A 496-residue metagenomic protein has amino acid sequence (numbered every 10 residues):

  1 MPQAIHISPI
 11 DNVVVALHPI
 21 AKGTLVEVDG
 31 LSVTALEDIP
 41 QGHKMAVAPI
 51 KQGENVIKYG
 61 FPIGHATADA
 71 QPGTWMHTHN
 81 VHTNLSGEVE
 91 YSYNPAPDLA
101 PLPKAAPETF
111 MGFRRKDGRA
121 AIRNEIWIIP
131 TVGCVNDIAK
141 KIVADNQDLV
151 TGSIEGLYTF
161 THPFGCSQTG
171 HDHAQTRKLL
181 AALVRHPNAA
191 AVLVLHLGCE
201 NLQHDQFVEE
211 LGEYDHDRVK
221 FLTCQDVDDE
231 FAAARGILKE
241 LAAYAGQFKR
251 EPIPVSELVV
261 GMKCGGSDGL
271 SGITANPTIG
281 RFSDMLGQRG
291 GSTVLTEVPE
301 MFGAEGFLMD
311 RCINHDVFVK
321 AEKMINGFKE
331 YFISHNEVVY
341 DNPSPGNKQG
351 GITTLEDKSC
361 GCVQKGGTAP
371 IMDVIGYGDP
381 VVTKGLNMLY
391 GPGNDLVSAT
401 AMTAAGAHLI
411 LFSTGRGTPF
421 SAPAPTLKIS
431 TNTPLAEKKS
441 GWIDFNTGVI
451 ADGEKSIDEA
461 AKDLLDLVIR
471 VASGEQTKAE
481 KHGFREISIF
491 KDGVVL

Functional and structural regions predicted by a protein language model:
M1-L409, R416-L496: Metallocofactor- and cofactor-centric catalytic cores in central/energy metabolism, strongly enriched
